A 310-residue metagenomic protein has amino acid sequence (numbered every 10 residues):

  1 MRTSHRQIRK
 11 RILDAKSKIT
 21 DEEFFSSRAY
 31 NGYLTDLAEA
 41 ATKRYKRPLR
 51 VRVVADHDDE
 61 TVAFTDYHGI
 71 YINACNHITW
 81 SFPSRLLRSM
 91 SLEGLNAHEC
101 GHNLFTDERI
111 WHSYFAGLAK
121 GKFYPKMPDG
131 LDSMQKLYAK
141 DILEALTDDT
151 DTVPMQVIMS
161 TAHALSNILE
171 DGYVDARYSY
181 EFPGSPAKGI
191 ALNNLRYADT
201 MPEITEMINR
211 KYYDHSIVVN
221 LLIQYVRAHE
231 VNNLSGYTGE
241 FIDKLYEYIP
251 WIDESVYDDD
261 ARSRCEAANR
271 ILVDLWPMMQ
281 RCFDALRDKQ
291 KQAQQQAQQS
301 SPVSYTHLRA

Functional and structural regions predicted by a protein language model:
M1-T205: Basic/hydrophobic alpha-helical interface regions
P125-Q292: Noncatalytic N-terminal accessory/assembly modules of large enzymes
T306-A310: Conserved small/polar residues in nucleotide/adenosyl-binding loops
